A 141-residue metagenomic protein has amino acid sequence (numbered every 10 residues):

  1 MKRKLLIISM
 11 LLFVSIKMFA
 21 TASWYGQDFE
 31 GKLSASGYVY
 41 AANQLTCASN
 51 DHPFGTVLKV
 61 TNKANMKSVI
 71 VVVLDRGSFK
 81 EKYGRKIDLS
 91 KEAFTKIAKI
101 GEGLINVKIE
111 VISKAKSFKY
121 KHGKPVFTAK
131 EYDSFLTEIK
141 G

Functional and structural regions predicted by a protein language model:
K2-S9: Sec-dependent signal peptide recognition, specifically the positively charged N-region followed immediately by
L5, K17-G141: Secreted/periplasmic proteins
M10-K17: Hydrophobic core
